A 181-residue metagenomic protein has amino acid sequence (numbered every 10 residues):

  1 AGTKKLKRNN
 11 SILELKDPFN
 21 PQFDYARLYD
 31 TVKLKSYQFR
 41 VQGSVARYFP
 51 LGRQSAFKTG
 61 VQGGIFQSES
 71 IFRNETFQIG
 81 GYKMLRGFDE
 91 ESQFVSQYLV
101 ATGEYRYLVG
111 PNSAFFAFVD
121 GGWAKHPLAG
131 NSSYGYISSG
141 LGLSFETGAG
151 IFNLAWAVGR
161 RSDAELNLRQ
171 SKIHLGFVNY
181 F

Functional and structural regions predicted by a protein language model:
A1-F181: C-terminal transmembrane beta-barrel domains of outer membrane proteins
